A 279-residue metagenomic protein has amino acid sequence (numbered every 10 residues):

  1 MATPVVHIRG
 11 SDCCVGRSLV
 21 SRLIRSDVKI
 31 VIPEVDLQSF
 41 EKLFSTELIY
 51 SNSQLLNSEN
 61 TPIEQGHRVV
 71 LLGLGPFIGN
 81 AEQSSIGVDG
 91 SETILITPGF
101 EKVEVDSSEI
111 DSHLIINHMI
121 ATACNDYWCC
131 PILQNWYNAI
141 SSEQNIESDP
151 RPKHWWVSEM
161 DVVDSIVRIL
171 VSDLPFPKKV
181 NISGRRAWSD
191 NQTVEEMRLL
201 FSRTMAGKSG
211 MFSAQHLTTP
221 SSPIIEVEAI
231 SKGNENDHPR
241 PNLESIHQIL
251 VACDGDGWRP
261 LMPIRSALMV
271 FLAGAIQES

Functional and structural regions predicted by a protein language model:
M1-Q65: N-terminal Rossmann/SDR dinucleotide-binding element
M1-T3, I24-R25, T61-V69, S85-S91 (+5 more regions): Flexible, charged surface loops at secondary-structure boundaries
A2-V6, V20-V31, L243-S279: Amphipathic terminal alpha-helices
D12-L19, D36-S39, G75-N80, F100-K102 (+2 more regions): Short acidic, S/G/P-rich loop/turn micro-motifs used as interaction or catalytic elements
L19-S21, F40-L48, A81-V88, E104-S108 (+2 more regions): Short, aromatic/basic amphipathic alpha-helical patches
E59, E64-N125: Conserved Rossmann-fold NAD(P)-dependent oxidoreductase catalytic core, especially the SDR/UDP-sugar
D106-R168, M197: NAD(P)-dependent short-chain dehydrogenase/reductase
S165, I169-H238, G255, R259-S279: Mid/C-terminal beta-alpha module of Rossmann-like enzyme folds, strongest in SDR-family dehydrogenases/epimerases
